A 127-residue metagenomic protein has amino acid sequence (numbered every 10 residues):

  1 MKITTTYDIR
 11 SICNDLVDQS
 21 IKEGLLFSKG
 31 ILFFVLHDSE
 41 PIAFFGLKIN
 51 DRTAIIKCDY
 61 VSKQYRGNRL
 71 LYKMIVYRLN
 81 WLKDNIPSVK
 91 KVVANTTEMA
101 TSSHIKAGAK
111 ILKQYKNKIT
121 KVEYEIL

Functional and structural regions predicted by a protein language model:
M1-F27: Short amphipathic alpha-helix that is part of the acyltransferase structural core
G30, I86-V89: Short, high-confidence coil segments that cap the C-terminus of an alpha-helix and link into the following beta-strand
F34, E40-K48, I55-Y60: Conserved beta-strand in the GNAT
K48-K57, R66, K118-T120: A conserved beta-turn-beta hairpin within the catalytic core of GNAT-like acetyltransferases that forms part
V61, A109-K110: Beta-rich extracellular carbohydrate-active architectures
V61, G67-W81: Conserved acetyl-CoA-binding loop-helix of GNAT-fold acetyltransferases
V92-I105: Conserved beta-strand-loop-alpha-helix junction that forms the acyl-donor binding cleft
V93-N95, K110-E125: Conserved catalytic-core motifs of GNAT/GCN5-like acyltransferases
